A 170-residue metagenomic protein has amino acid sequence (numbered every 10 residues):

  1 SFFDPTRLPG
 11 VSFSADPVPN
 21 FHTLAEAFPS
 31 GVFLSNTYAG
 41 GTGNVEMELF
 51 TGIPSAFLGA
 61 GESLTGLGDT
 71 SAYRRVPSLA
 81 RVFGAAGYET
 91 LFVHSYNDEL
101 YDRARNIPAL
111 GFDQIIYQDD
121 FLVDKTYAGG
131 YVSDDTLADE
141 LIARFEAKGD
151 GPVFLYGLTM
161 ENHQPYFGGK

Functional and structural regions predicted by a protein language model:
S1-K170: Solvent-exposed soluble domains appended to multi-pass membrane proteins
